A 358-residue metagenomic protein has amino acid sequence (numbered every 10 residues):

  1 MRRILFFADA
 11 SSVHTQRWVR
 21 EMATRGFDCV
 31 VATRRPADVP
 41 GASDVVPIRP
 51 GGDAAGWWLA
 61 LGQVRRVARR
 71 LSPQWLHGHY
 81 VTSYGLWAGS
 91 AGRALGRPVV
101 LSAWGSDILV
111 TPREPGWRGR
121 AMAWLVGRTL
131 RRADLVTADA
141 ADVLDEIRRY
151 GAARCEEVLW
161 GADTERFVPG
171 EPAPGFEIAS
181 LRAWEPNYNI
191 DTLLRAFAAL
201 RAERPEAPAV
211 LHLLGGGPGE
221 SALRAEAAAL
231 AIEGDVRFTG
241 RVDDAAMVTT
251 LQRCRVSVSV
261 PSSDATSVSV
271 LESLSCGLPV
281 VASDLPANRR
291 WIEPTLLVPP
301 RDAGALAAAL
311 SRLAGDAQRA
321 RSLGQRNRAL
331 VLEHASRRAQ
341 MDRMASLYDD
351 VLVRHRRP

Functional and structural regions predicted by a protein language model:
L5, T137, E171-A198, H212: Conserved donor-binding/catalytic core segment of Leloir-type glycosyltransferases
V13-R20, A183-R201, P218-R224, G304: A conserved mid-protein helix/loop that constitutes part of the nucleotide-sugar donor-binding site
P98-V100, I108-R128, T164: Nucleotide-sugar donor phosphate/pyrophosphate-binding loop at the beta->alpha transition of glycosyltransferases
A123-V168, A265: Donor nucleotide-sugar binding/catalytic pocket of nucleotide-sugar-dependent glycosyltransferases
R224-V242: Nucleotide-activated donor-binding/catalytic signature segment of Leloir-type glycosyltransferases, i.e., the conserved
S262: Aromatic "clamp/platform" in nucleotide-sugar-dependent glycosyltransferases that forms part of the donor/acceptor
P279-A282: Short hydrophobic beta-strand element within catalytic cores of glycosyltransferases and related nucleotide-activated
T295-G304, R312-A317: Conserved acidic donor-binding segment of nucleotide-sugar-dependent glycosyltransferases
